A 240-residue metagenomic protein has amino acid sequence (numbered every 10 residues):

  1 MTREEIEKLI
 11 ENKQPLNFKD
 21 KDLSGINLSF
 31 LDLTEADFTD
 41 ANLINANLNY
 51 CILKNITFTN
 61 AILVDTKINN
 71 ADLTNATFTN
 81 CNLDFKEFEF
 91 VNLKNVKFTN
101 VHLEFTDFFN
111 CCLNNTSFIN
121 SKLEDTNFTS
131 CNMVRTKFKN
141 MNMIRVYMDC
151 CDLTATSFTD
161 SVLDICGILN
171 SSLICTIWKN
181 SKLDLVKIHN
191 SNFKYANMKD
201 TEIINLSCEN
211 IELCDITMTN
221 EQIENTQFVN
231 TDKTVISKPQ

Functional and structural regions predicted by a protein language model:
R3-Q240: Tandem repeat scaffolds
